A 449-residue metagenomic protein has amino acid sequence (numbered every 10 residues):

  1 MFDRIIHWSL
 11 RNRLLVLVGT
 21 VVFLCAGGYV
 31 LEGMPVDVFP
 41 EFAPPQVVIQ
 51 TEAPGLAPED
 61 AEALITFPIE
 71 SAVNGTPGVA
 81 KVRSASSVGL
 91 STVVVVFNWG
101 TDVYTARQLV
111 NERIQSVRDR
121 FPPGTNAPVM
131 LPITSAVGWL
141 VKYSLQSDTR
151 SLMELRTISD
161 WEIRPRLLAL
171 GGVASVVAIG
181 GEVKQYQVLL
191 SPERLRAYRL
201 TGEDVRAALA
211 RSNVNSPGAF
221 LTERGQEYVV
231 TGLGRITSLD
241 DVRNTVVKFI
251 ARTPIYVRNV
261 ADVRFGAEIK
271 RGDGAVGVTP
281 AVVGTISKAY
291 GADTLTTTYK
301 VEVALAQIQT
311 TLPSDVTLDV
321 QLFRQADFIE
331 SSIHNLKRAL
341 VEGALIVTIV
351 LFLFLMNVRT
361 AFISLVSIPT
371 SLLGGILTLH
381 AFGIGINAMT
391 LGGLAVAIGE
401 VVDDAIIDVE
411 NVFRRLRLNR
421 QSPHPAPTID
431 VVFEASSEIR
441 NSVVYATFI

Functional and structural regions predicted by a protein language model:
M1-L345, L353, I386: Membrane-proximal extracytoplasmic
L10-L14, I333, K337, V341 (+5 more regions): Internal alpha-helical transmembrane segments of multi-pass membrane proteins, especially GPCRs
V16, A85, T222, S364 (+2 more regions): The H+8 position on the N-terminal DHp helix of two-component sensor histidine kinases
V16, V176, L195, F328 (+5 more regions): Alpha-helical transmembrane segments and their helix-entry boundary regions
G27-L31, T317-L318, L345-R414: Hydrophobic transmembrane alpha-helices and their membrane-interface caps in long multi-pass transport proteins
V205, H334, V358-A361, N387 (+1 more regions): Helix-terminus/capping and membrane-interface signal
I329, I333-H334, V409, R415-Y445: Helix-loop junctions and hydrophobic alpha-helical segments within the transmembrane domains of large membrane
A344, T348, V443-F448: Hydrophobic alpha-helical segments of membrane proteins
